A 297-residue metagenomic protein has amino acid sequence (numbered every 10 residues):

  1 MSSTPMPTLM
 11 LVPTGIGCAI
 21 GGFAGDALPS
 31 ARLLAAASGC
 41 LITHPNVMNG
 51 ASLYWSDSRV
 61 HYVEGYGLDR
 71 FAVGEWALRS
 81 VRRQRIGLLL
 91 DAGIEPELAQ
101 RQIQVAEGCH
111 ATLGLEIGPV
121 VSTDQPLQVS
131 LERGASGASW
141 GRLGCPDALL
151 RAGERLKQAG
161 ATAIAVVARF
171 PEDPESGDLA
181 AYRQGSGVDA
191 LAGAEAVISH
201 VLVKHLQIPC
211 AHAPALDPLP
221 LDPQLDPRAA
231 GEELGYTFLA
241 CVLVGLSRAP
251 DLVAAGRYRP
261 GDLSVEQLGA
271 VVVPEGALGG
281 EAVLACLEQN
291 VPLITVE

Functional and structural regions predicted by a protein language model:
M1-A180, G187-A192: Metallocofactor- and cofactor-centric catalytic cores in central/energy metabolism, strongly enriched
L41, I117, P209-C210, L293: Hydrophobic beta-strand scaffold residues
L113, L206, E288-Q289: Short, structured coil segments at secondary-structure junctions
V167, A213, V272-G276: Short His-Asn-centered micro-motif
D178-P223: Glycine-rich anion/phosphate-binding loop at the beta-strand->alpha-helix junction
A213-P260: Redox- and metal-dependent alpha/beta enzyme cores, enriched for Fe-S-associated oxidoreductases and cofactor-handling
G261-E297: C-terminal structured domains
